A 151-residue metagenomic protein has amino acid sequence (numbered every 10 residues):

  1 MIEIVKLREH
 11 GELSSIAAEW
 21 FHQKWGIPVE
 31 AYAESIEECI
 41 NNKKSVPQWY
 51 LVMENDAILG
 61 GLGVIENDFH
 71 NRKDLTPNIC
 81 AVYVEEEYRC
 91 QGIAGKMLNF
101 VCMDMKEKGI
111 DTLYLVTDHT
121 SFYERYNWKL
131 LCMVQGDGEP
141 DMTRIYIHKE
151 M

Functional and structural regions predicted by a protein language model:
M1-A17: A short beta-loop-alpha structural element at the N-terminal edge of CoA-dependent acyl/N-acetyltransferase catalytic
G26-M53: Active-site rim helix/loop that mediates acceptor-substrate recognition in acyltransferases
P47, P140-Y146: Short hydrophobic/aromatic beta-strand or adjacent loop that forms the aromatic wall/cage of a ligand/substrate-binding
L51, A57-N67, N78, Y83: Conserved beta-strand in the GNAT
M53-N55, H148-K149: Active-site beta-strand termini and strand-to-loop segments that position acidic
V84, C90-M103: Conserved acetyl-CoA-binding loop-helix of GNAT-fold acetyltransferases
E107, D111, T117-D141: Conserved active-site alpha-helix within GNAT-family acetyltransferase domains
